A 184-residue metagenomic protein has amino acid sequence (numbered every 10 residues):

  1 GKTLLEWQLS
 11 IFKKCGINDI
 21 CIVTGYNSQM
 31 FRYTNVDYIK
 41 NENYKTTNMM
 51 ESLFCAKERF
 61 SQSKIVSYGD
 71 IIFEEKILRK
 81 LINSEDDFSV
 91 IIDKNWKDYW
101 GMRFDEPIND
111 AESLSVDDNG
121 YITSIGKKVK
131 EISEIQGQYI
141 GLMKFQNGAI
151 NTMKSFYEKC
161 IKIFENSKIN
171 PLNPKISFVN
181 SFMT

Functional and structural regions predicted by a protein language model:
K2-K64, L172: Conserved N-terminal catalytic core of the sugar/cofactor nucleotidyltransferase
T24, Y68, I92-D93: Short beta-strand/turn micro-motifs composed of small residues that flank or help shape donor/cofactor-binding pockets
Y33-T34, E75-F156, C160: Conserved core of the sugar-phosphate nucleotidyltransferase
M49-S52, E74, F178: Amphipathic coiled-coil/heptad-repeat helices and related helical stalk/stem segments that mediate oligomerization
F54, R79, M183: Active-site phosphate/pyrophosphate- and oxyanion-stabilizing loops and adjacent acidic/basic residues in soluble
S63-I72: Short beta-strand-to-loop acidic/aromatic patch adjacent to the donor-nucleotide binding site
P171-T184: A C-terminal functional module that forms or caps the active site or interfaces directly with catalytic machinery
